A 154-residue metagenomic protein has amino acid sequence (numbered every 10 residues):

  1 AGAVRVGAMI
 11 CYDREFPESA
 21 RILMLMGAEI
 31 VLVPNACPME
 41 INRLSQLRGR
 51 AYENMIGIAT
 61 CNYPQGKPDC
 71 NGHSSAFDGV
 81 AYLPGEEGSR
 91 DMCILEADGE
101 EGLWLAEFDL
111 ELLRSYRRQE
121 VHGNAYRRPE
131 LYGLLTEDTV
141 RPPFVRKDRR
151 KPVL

Functional and structural regions predicted by a protein language model:
A1-A3: Glycine-/acidic-rich phosphate or pyrophosphate-binding loops and their flanking alpha/beta elements
R5, R14-W104: CN hydrolase (nitrilase-like) catalytic-core segments centered on the catalytic cysteine and neighboring Lys/Glu
A8: Conserved SAM-binding loop
P64-L154: C-terminal beta-strand edge segments of enzyme domains
